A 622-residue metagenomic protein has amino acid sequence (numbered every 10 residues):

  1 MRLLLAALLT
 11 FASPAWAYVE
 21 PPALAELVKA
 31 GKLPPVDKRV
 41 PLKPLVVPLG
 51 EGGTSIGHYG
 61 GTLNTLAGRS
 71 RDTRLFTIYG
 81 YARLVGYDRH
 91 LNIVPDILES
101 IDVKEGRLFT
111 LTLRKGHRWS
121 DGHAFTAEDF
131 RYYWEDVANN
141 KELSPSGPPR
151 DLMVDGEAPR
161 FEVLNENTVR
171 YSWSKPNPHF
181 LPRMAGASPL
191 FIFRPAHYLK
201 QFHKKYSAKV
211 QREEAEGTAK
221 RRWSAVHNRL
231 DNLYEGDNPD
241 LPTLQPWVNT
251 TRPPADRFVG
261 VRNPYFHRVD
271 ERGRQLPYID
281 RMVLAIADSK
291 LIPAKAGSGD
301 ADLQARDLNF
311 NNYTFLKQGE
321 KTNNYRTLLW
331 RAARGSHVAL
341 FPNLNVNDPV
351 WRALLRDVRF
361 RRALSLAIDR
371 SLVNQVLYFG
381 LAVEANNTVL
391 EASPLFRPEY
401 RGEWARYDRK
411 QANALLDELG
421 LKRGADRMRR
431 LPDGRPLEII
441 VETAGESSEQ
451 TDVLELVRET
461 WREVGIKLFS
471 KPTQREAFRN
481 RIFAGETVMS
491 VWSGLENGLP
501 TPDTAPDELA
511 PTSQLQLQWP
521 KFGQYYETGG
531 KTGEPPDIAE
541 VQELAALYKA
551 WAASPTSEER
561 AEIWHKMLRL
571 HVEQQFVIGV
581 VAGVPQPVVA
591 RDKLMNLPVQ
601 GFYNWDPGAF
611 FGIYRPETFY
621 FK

Functional and structural regions predicted by a protein language model:
E20, E26-K29, P34-E105: N-terminal lobe/hinge region of extracytoplasmic solute-binding protein
G50-I78, I97, F180-P189, W351-A353 (+3 more regions): A structural "hinge/loop" feature
D88, N263-H267, G297, G335-R359 (+3 more regions): A bilobed periplasmic-binding-protein/Venus flytrap-type ligand-binding module shared by bacterial periplasmic
E99-S144, R170-S172, F180, K295 (+1 more regions): Aromatic- and charge-enriched surface segment that lines or borders ligand/interaction sites
R114, Y234-N238, Y265-L316, R362 (+3 more regions): Ligand-site clamp/hinge motif
V137, K141-G147, F161-E162, V248-V261 (+5 more regions): Extracellular/periplasmic solute-recognition and catalytic clefts
P149-H227: Surface-exposed binding/hinge segments that line and control ligand-binding clefts or catalytic entry sites
A196, L241, W247, T251-F258 (+6 more regions): Detector for C-terminal structural segments
